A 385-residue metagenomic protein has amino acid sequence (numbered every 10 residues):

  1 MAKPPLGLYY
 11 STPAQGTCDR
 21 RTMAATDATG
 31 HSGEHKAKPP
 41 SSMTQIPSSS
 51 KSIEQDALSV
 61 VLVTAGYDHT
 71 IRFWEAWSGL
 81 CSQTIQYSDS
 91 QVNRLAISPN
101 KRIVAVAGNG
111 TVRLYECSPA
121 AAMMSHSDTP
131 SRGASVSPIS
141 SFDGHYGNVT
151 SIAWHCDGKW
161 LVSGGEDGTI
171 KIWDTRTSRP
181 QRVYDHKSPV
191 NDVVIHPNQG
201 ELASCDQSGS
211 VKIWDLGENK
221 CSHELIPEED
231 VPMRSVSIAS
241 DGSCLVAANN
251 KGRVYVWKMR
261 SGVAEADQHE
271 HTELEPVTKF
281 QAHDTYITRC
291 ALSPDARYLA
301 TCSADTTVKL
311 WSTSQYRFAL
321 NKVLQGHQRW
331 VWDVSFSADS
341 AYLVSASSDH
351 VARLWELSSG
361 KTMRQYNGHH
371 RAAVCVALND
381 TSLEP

Functional and structural regions predicted by a protein language model:
M1-W77, A121, S125-S131, L383: Intrinsically disordered, low-complexity acidic/Ser/Thr/Pro-rich linker and tail segments in large eukaryotic scaffolds
K36-S41, Q45-I53, S90-A96, G147-A153 (+5 more regions): Canonical WD40 repeat/beta-propeller blade segments in eukaryotic WD-repeat proteins
S48-R113, C117-P119, V374: Eukaryote-specific detector of the first structured module of a protein
D56-L58, P99-N100, C156-D157, P197-N198 (+4 more regions): Residue-level detector of Asp-centered blade-edge/turn motifs that repeat once per structural unit in beta-propeller
A65-D68, V106-G110, G164-D167, C205-S208 (+3 more regions): Conserved strand-to-loop turn within each blade of WD40 beta-propeller repeats
F73-Q83, L114-I139, Y146, I172-V190 (+7 more regions): Per-blade loop-tip surfaces of WD-repeat and WD-like beta-propellers in eukaryotic adaptors/scaffolds
